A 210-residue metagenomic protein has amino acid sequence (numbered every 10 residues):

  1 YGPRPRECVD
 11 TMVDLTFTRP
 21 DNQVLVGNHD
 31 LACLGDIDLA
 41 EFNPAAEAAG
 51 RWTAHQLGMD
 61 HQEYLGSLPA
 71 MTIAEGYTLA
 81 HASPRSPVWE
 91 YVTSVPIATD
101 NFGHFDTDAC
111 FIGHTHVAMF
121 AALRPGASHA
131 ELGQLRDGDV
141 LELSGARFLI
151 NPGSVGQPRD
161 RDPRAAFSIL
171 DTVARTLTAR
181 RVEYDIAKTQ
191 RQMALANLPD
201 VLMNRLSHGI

Functional and structural regions predicted by a protein language model:
Y1-P3, H29-L34, R85-P87, F111-L123 (+1 more regions): Active-site environment of divalent metal-dependent phosphoester hydrolases
Y1-Q62: Core catalytic region of metal-dependent phosphoesterases/phosphodiesterases, especially metallo-beta-lactamase-like
R6-V9, T93-T99, G133: Charged helix-capping and loop-helix junction motifs
M12, G27, L65, H81 (+3 more regions): Divalent metal-coordination and catalytic microenvironments
N22-Q23, A109-C110, R147-L149: Structural motif
G35-I37, E90, A121-R124, Q190-Q192: Short, well-ordered secondary-structure micro-motifs
H55-L123, I210: His/acidic metal-ligating clusters that form di-metal
P125-I210: Acidic, His/Gly-rich catalytic cores of divalent-metal-dependent hydrolytic chemistry
